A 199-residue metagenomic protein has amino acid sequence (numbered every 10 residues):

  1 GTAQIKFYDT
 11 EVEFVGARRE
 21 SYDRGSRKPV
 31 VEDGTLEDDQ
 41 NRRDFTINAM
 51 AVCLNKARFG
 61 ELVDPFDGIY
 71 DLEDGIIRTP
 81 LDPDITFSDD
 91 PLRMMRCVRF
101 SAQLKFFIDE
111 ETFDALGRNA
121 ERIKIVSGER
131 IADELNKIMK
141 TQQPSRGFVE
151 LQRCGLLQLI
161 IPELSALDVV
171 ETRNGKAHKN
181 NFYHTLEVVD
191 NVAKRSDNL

Functional and structural regions predicted by a protein language model:
G1-L199: Catalytic cores of the polymerase beta-like nucleotidyltransferase superfamily and closely associated nucleotide
